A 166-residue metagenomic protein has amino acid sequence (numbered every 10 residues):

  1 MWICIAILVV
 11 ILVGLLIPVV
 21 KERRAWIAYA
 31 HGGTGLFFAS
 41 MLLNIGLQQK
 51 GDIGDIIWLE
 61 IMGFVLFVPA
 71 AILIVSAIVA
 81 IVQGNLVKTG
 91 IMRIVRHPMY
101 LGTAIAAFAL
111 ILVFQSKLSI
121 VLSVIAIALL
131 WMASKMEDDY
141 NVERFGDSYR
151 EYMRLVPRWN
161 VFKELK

Functional and structural regions predicted by a protein language model:
M1-K88, I105-K166: Membrane-anchoring alpha-helices and their flanking helix-loop junctions
R93-I105: Membrane-interface loop-to-helix entry segments
